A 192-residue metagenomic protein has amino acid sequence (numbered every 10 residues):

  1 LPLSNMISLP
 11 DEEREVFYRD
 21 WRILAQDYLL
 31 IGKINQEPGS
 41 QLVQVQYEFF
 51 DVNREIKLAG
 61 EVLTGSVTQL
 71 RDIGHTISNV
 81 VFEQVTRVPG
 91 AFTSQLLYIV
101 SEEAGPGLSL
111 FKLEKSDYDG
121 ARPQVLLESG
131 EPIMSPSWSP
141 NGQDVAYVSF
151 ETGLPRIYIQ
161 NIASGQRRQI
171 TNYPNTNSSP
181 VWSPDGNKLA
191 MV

Functional and structural regions predicted by a protein language model:
L1-V43: Short, solvent-exposed, polar/charged sequence segments at loop or secondary-structure edges
P2-L9, D117-M134, Q160-S178: Multi-bladed beta-propeller domains
N53-V125: C-terminal/domain-edge helix-coil "capping" segments
V88-F92, P140-N141, P184-D185: Residue-level detector of Asp-centered blade-edge/turn motifs that repeat once per structural unit in beta-propeller
P89, S101-K112, E128-E131, V148-I157 (+2 more regions): A flexible loop/linker signature enriched in serine peptidases of the S9 family
L96, G142-A146, G186-A190: Hydrophobic beta-strand positions that form the internal "hydrophobic ladder" of WD40/Gbeta-like beta-propeller blades
